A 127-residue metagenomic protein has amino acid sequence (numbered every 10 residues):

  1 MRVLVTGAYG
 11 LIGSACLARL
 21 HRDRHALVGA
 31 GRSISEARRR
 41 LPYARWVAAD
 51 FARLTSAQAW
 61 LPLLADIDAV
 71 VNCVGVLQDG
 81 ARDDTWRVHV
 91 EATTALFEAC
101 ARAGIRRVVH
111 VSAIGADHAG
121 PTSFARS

Functional and structural regions predicted by a protein language model:
M1-H25: N-terminal Rossmann NAD(P)H-binding glycine-rich loop of SDR-like oxidoreductase domains
T6, A30, C73-V74, V108-I114: SDR active-site strand-loop-helix element
T6, T93, S127: Ser/Thr-centric signal marking residues that sit in or immediately flank functional binding/regulatory motifs
G29-R38, F51-L54: N-terminal Rossmann-fold cofactor-binding loop
A37-R45: Short, conserved SAM-binding/catalytic segment of Class I S-adenosyl-L-methionine-dependent methyltransferases
A44-A95, A99-R102, A113-G120: NAD(P)H-binding glycine-rich loop region in Rossmannoid oxidoreductase-like domains and their noncatalytic homologs
A103-R107: A short helix->loop->beta-strand "cap" motif at the edges of active sites that frequently abuts
A119-S127: Active-site Tyr-X1-5-Lys
